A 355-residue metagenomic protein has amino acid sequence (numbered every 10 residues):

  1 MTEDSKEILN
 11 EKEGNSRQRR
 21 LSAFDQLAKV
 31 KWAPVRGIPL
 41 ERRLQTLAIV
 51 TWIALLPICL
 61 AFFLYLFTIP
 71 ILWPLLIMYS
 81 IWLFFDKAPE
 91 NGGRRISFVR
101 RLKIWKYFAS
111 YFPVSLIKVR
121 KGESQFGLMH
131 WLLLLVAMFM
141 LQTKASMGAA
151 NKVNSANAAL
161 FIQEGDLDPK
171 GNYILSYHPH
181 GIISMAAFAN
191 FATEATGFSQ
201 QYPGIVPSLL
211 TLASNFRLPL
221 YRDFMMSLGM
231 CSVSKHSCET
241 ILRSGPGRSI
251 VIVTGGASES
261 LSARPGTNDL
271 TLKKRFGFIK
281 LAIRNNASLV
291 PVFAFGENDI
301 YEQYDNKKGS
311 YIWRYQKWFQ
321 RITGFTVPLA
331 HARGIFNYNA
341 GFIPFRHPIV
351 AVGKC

Functional and structural regions predicted by a protein language model:
M1-R36: Extended, low-complexity, polar regulatory segments
D4, Y107, V114-G353: Soluble catalytic domains of membrane acyltransferases
G14, E41, A61, P113-K118 (+1 more regions): N-terminal, post-signal-peptide metal-ligating segments of extracellular/periplasmic oxidoreductases, dominated by
Q18-L21, L102, T143-A145: Positively charged, low-complexity intrinsically disordered regions
K31-W82: Alpha-helical bilayer-embedded segments of polytopic membrane proteins, i.e., transmembrane/intramembrane helices
P74-D86, G197-F198, H347-A351: Short, compositionally biased low-complexity segments
D86-R95, S208-L209, K354-C355: Charged, low-complexity surface segments at secondary-structure and domain boundaries
A88-P113: Membrane-interface amphipathic/juxtamembrane segments adjacent to transmembrane helices
